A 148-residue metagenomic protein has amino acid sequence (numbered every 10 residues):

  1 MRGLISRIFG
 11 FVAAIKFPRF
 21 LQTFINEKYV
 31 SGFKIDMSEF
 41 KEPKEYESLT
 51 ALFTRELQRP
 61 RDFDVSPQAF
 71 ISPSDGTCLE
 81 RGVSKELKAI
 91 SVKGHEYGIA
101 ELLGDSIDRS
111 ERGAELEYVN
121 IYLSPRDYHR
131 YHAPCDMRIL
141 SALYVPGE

Functional and structural regions predicted by a protein language model:
M1-E148: Non-catalytic terminal segments and appended small domains
